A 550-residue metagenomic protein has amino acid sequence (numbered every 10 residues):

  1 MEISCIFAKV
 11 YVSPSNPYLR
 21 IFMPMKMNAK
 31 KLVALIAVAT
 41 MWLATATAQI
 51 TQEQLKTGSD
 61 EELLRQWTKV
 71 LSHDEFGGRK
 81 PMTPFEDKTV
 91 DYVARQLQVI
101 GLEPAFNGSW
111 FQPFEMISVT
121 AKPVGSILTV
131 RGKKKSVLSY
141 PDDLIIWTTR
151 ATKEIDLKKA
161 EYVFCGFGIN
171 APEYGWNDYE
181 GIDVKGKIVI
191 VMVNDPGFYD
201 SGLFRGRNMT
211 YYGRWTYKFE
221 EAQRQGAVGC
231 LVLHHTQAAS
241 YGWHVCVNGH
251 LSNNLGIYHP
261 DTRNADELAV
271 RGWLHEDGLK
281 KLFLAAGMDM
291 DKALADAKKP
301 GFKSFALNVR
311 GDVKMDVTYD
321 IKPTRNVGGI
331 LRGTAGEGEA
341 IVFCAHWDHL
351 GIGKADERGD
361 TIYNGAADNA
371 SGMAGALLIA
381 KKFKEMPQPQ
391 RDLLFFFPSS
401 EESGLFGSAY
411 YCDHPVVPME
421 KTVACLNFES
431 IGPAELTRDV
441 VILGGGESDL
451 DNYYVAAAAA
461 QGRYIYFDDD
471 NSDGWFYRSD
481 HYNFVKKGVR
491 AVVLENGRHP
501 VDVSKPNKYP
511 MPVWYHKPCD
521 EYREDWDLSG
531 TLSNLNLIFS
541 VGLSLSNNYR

Functional and structural regions predicted by a protein language model:
A34-A44: Bacterial N-terminal signal peptides
I50-G58, D74-P84, T149-A151, Y174-W176 (+8 more regions): Second-shell loop/turn segments in exported
I50-Q52, R131-K134, I145-G181, R263-G365 (+3 more regions): Soluble metallo-hydrolase cores and metallopeptidase-like ectodomains found primarily in the secretory/periplasmic
Q52-E53, G58-P84, I100, F106 (+8 more regions): N-terminal capping segment at the start of a domain
G77-G202: Noncatalytic luminal/extracellular "stalk/propeptide" segments of secretory-pathway proteins
L138-D142, E154-I155, E180, Y258-D289 (+3 more regions): Metal-dependent peptidase/peptidase-like ectodomains
N208-G213, Y217, E221, Q237-A238 (+3 more regions): Acidic/histidine-rich catalytic neighborhood of metal-dependent amide-processing enzymes
A374, K381, E385, E495 (+1 more regions): His/Asp/Glu-rich mid-to-C-terminal helical/loop segments that flank catalytic regions of hydrolases
